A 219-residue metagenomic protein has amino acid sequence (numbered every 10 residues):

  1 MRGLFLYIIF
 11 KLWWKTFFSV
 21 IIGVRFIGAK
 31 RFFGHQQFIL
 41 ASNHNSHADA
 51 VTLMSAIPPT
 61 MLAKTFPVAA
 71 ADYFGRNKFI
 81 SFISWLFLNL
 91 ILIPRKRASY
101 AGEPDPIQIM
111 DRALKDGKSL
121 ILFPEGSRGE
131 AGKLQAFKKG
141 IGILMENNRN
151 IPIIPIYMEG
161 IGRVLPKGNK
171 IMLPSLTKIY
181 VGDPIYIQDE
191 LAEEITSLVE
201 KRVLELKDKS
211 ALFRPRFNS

Functional and structural regions predicted by a protein language model:
M1-K30, G34, T52, K78-F87 (+1 more regions): A transmembrane-helix-recognition feature enriched in membrane-embedded lipid enzymes and envelope glyco-/phospholipid
I22, A63-T65, L88, K118 (+1 more regions): A structural micro-motif
F33-R97: Catalytic core of membrane glycerolipid acyltransferases/transacylases, capturing the structured, soluble-facing
Q37-I39, G117-F123, P152: Residue-level preference for the first positions of well-ordered beta-strands
F82, S119, E130-L191: A cross-family acyltransferase "interaction/gating" segment
I91-I93, R97-L134: Internal catalytic-core helix/loop-beta-alpha segment that presents or stabilizes conserved functional determinants
D105-R112, T177-E205, K209-S210: A charged, well-structured terminal subsegment
K209-S219: Short, flexible loop/turn segments with low-complexity composition
